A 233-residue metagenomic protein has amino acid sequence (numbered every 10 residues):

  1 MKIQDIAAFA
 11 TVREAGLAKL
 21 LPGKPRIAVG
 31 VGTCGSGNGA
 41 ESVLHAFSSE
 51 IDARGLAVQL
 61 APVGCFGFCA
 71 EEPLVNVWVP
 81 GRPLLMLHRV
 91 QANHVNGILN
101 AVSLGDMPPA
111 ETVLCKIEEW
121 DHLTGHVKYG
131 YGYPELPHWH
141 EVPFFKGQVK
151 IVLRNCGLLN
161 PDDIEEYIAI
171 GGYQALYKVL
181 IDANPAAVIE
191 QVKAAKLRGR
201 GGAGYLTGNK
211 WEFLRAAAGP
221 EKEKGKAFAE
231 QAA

Functional and structural regions predicted by a protein language model:
M1-A233: Feature of Fe-S/electron-transfer and energy-metabolism proteins that preferentially highlights extended coupling
